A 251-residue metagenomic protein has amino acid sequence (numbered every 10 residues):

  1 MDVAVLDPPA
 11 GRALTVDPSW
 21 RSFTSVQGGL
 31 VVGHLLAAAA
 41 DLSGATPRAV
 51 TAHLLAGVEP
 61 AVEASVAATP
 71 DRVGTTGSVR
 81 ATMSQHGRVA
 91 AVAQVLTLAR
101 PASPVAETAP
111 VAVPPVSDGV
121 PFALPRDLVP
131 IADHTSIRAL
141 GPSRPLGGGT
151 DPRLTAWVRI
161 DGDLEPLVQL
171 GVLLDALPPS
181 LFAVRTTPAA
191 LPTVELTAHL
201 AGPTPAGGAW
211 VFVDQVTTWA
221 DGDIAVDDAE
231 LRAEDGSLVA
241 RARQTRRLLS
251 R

Functional and structural regions predicted by a protein language model:
M1-R251: Terminal targeting signals and extreme-terminal segments of soluble enzymes
